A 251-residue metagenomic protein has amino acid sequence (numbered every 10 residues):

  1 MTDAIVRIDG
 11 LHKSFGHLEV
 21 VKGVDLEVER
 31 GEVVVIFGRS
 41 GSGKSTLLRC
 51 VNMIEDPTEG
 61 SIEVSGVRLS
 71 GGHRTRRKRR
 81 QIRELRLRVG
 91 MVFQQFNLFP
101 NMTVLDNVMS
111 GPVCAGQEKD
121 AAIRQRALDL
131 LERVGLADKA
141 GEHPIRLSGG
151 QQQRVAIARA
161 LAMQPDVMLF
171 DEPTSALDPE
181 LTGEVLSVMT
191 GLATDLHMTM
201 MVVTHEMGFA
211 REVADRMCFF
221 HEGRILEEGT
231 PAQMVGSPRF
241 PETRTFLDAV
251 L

Functional and structural regions predicted by a protein language model:
N52: Helix-to-loop junction immediately C-terminal to a conserved catalytic motif
M102-S110: Short coil-to-helix segment of the ABC ATPase nucleotide-binding domain corresponding to the Q-loop/switch region
H143-L147, Q151: Conserved ABC ATPase signature
A162-D166: A short, proline-enriched helix->beta-strand linker immediately N-terminal to the Walker B motif in ABC-type P-loop
M168-D171: Catalytic Walker B motif of ABC-type/P-loop ATPase nucleotide-binding domains
E228-G229: ABC ATPase "signature
